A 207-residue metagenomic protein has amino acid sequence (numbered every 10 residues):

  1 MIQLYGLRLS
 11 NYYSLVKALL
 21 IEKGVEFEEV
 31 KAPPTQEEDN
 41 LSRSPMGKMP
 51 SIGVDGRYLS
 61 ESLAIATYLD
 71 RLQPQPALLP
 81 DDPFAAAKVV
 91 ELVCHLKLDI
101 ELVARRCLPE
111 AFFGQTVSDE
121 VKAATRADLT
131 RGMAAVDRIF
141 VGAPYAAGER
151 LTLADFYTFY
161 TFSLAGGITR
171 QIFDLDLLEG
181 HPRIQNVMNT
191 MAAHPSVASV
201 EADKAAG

Functional and structural regions predicted by a protein language model:
M1-A123, A143-P144: GST-like domain detector, emphasizing the conserved glutathione-binding G-site in the N-terminal thioredoxin-like
L96-A193: GST-like fold's C-terminal all-alpha helical module
V200: Charged phosphate-binding loop/patch that engages nucleotide di/tri-phosphates or the phosphate backbone of nucleic
A205-G207: Carbohydrate-binding/catalytic loop surfaces
